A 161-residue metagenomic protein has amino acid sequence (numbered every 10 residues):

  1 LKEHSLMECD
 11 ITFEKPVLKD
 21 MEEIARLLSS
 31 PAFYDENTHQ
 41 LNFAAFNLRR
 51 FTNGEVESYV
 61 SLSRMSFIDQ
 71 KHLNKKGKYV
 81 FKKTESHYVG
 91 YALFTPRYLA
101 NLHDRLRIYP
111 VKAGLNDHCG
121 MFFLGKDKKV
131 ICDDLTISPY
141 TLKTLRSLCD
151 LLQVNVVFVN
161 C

Functional and structural regions predicted by a protein language model:
L1-E23, E36-V60, R64-C161: Conserved NAD+-utilizing ADP-ribose enzyme module
